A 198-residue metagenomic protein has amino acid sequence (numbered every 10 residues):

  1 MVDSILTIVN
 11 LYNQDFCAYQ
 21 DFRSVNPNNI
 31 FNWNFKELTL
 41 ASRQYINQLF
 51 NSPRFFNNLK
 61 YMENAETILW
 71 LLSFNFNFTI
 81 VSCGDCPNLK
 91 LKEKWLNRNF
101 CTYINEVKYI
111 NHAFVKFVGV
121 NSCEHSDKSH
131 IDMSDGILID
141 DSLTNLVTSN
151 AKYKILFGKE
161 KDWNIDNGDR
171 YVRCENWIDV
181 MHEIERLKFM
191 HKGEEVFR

Functional and structural regions predicted by a protein language model:
M1-I5, P87-L91, S126-D127, N145-T148 (+1 more regions): Short catalytic/ligand-binding loop motif for oxyanion handling, primarily in non-cytosolic enzymes, centered on
M1-Q44: Active-site neighborhood of HAD-like aspartate-dependent phosphohydrolases
K36-S52, F76-F78: Short, basic/glycine-rich phosphate-binding loops at helix/coil junctions that contact nucleotide phosphates
N51-I80, C86-K90: Short, acidic loop-to-helix structural element flanking the phosphoryl-transfer center in phosphate-processing enzymes
N77-T79, E106, I137, I155: A structural signal for isolated positions on well-ordered beta-strands in alpha/beta enzyme cores
V107-S149: Conserved Lys-Pro-Asp/Glu-containing loop-to-beta segment of HAD-superfamily phosphomonoesterases, centered on
I137-E175: Acidic, Mg2+-coordinating phosphoryl-transfer loop and its flanking beta/alpha structural elements, shared across
E160-R198: Charged phosphate-binding loop/patch that engages nucleotide di/tri-phosphates or the phosphate backbone of nucleic
